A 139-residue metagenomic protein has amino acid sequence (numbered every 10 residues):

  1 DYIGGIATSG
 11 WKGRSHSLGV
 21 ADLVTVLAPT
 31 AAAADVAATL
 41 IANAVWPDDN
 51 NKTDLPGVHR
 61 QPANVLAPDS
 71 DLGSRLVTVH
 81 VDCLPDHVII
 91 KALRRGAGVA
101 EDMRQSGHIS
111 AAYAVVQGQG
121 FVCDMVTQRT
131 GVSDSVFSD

Functional and structural regions predicted by a protein language model:
D1-D139: A structural signal for small-residue-enriched, beta-sheet-centric alpha/beta enzyme cores and oligomeric scaffold folds
